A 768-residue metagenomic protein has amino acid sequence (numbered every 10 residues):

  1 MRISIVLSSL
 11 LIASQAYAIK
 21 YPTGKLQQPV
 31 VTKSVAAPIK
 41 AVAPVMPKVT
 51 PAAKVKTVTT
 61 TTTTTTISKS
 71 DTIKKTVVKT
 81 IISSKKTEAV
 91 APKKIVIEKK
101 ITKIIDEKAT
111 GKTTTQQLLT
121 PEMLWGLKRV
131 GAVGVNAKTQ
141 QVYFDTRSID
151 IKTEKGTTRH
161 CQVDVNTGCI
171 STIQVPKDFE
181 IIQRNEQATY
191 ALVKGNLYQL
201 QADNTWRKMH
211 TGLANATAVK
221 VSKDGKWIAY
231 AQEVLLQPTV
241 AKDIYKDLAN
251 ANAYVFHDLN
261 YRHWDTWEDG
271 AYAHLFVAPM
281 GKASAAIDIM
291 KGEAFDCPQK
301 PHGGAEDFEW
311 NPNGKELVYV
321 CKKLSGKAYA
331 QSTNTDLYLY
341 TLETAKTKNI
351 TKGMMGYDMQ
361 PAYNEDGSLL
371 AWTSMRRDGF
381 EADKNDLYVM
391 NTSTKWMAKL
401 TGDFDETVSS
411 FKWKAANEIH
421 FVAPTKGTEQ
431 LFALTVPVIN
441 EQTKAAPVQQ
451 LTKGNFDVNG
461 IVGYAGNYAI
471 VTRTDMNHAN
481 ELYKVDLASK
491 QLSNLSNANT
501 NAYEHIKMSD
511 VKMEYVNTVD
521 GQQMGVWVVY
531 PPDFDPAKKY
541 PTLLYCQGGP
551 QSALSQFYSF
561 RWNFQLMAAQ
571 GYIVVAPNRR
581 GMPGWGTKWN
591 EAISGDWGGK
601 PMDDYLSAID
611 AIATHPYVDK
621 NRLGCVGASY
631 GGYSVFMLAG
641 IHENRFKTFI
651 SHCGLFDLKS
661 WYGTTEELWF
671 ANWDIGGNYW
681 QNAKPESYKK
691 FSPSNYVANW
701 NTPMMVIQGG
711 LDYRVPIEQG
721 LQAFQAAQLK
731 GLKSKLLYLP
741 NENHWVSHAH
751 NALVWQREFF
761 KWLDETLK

Functional and structural regions predicted by a protein language model:
P29-V35, P51-E107: Serine/threonine-rich low-complexity intrinsically disordered regions
L127-Y143, T172-L192, L213-W227, A231 (+11 more regions): Conserved beta-propeller blade repeats
K152-T157, L192, T266-A271, A328-T335 (+3 more regions): Short, solvent-exposed loop/turn segments at conserved positions within beta-propeller repeat blades
T157-T158, E233-G281, A286-G292, V320-K323 (+3 more regions): Predominantly five- to eight-bladed beta-propeller fold
V165-G168, Q201-N204, M280-A283, T341-A345 (+3 more regions): Short loop/turn segments that connect beta-strands within beta-propeller blades
N497-P536: N-terminal cap/lid segment of alpha/beta-hydrolase-fold proteins
K538-G548: Short beta-strand element of the alpha/beta-hydrolase
N563, A568, A576-K768: Active-site-proximal cap/loop segments of hydrolase catalytic domains
